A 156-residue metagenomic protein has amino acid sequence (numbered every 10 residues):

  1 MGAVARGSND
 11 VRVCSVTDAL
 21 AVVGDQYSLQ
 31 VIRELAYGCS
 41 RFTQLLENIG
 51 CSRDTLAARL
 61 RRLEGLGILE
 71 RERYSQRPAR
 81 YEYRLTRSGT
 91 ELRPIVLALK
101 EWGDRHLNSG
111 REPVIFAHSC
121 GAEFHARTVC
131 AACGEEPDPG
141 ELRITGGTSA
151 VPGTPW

Functional and structural regions predicted by a protein language model:
M1-L20: Short, Lys/Arg-enriched N-terminal segment that forms or immediately precedes the first helix of a structured domain
C14-S52: N-terminal helix-turn-helix DNA-binding core of bacterial DNA-binding proteins
G24, S75-V96: Basic, amphipathic "hinge/linker" alpha-helix immediately C-terminal to the N-terminal HTH DNA-binding motif
L29, L66, I95-H106: Alpha-helical linker/hinge and terminal dimerization helices associated with HTH transcriptional regulators
I32, S40-L45, L92, W102-R105 (+1 more regions): Extended, folded domain segments that form the structural surfaces/walls around functional sites
F42, L46-Y74, P78: Canonical helix-turn-helix DNA-binding module
D104-W156: C-terminal regulatory/oligomerization modules of transcriptional regulators
